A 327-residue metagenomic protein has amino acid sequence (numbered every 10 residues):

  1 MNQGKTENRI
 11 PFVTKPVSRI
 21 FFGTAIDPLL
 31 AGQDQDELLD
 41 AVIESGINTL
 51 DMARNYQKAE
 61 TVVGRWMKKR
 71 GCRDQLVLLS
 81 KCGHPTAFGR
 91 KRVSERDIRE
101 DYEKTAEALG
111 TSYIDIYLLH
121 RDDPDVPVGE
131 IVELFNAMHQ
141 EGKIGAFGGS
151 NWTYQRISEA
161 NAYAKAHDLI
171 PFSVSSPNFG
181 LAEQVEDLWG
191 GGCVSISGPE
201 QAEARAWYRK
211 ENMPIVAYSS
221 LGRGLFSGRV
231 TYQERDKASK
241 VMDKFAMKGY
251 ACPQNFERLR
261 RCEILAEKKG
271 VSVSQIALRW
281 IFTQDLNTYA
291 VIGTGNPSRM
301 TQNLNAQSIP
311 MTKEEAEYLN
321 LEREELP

Functional and structural regions predicted by a protein language model:
M1-V77, Q140: N-terminal binding-site loop/beta-alpha segment at the start of enzyme catalytic domains that lines or forms
G23-Q33, P85-R96, D125: Active-site mouth loops of central-metabolism enzymes
L30-V42, V93-L109, S158-A162: Short, acidic/polar
N48-R54, L118-L119, G145-S150: Short catalytic-loop micro-motif centered on adjacent basic/acidic residues
A59-T61, D125-I131: Active-site-adjacent beta->alpha loops and helix N-cap segments on the catalytic face of soluble alpha/beta enzymes
D74-A87, V174-F179: A short, structured active-site edge motif that brings together acidic residues
A106-P127: Active-site groove signature of glycoside hydrolases
V128-P327: Beta/alpha (TIM)-barrel catalytic core signal, keyed to glycine-rich beta->alpha loops juxtaposed to Asp/Glu that bind
